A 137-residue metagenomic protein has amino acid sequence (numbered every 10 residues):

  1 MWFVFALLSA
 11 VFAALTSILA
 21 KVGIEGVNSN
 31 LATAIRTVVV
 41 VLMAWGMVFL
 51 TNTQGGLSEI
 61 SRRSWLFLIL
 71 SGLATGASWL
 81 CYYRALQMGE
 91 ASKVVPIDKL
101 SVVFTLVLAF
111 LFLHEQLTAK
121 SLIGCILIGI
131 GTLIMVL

Functional and structural regions predicted by a protein language model:
M1-L31: Glycine-/small-residue-enriched transmembrane alpha-helix faces in small-molecule transporters and effluxers
M1-L8, V27, V40-L68, W79-M88 (+1 more regions): Membrane-interface interhelical linkers
V4, L8-V11, I35-V39, L66 (+3 more regions): Hydrophobic residues within alpha-helical transmembrane segments of multi-pass solute transporters/permease subunits
L19, C81, V107-L108: Hydrophobic side-chain positions within alpha-helical transmembrane segments of multi-pass secondary transporters
G23, A32, A85, L111-L113: Hydrophobic/aromatic residues within transmembrane alpha-helices of multi-pass small-molecule transporters
L31-V38, L86-L106: Helix-helix packing/entry segments at the starts of transmembrane helices
A44, K120-V136: Hydrophobic transmembrane alpha-helices of multi-pass small-molecule transport proteins
V102-L122: C-terminal transmembrane-helix exit sites in multi-pass transporters
